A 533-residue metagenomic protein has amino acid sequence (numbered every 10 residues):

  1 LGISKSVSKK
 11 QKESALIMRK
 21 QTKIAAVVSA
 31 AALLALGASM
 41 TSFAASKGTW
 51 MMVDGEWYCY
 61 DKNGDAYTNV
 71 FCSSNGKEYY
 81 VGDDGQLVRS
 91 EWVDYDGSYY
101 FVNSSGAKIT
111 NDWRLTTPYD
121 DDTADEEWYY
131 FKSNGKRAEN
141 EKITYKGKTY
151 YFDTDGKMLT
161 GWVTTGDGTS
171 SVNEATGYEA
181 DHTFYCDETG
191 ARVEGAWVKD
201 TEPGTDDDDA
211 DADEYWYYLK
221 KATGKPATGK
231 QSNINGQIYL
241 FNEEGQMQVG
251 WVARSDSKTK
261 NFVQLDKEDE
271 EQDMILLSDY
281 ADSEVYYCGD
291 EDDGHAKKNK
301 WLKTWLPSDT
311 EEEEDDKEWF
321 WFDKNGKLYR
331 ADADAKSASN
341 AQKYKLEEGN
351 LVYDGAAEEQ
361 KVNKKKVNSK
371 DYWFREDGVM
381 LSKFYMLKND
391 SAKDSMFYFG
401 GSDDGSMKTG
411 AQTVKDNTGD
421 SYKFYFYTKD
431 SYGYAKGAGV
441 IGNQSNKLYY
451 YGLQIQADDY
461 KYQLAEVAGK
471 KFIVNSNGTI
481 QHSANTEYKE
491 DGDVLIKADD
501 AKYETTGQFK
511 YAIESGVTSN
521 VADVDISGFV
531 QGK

Functional and structural regions predicted by a protein language model:
G2-K533: Extracellular adhesion/carbohydrate-binding repeat motifs centered on closely spaced tryptophans
